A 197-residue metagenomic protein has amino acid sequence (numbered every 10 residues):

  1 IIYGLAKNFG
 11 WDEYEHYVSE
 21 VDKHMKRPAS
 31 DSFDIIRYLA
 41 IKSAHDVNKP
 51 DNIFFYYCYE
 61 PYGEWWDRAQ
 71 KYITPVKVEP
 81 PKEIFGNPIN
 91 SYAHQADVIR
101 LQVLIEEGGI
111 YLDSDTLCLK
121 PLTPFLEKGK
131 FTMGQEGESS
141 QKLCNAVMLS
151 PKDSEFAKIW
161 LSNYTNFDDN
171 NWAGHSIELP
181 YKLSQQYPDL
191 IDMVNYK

Functional and structural regions predicted by a protein language model:
I1-A96, S114-K197: Glycosyltransferase-associated regions of secretory-pathway enzymes, highlighting luminal stem/catalytic domains
D97-G109: Small-residue hinge/turn detector
